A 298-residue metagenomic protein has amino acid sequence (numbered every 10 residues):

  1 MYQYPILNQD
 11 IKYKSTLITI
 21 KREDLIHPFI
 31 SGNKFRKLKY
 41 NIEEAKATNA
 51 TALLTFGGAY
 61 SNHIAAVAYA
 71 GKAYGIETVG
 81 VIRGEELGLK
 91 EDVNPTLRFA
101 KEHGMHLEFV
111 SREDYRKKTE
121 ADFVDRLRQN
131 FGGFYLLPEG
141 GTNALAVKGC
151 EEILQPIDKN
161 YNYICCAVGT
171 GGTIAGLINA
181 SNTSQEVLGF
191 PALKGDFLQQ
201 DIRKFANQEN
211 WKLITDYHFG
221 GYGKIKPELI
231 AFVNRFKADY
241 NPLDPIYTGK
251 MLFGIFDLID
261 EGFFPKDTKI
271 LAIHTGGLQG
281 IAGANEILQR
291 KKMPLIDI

Functional and structural regions predicted by a protein language model:
M1-I298: PLP-dependent amino-acid enzyme catalytic core
